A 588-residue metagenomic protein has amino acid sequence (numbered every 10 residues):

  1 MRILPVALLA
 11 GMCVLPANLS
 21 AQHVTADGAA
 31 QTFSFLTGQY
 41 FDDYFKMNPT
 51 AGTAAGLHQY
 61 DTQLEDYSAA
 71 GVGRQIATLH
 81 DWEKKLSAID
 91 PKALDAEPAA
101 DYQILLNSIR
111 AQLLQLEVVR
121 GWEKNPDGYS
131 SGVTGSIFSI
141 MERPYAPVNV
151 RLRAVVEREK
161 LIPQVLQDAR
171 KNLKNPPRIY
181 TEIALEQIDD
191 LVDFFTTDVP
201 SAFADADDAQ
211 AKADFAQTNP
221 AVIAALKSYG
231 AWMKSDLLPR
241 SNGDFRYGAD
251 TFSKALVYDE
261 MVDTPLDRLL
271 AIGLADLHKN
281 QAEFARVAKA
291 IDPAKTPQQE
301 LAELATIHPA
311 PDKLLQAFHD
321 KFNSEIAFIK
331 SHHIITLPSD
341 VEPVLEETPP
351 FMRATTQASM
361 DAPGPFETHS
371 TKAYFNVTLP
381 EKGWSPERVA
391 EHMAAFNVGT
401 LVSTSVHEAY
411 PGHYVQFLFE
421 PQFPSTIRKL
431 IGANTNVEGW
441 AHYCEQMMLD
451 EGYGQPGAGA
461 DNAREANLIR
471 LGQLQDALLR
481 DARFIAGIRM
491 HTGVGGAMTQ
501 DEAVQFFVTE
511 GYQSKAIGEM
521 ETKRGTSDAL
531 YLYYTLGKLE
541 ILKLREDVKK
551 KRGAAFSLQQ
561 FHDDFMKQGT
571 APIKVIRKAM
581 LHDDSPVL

Functional and structural regions predicted by a protein language model:
P5-P16: Bacterial N-terminal signal peptides
P16-Q22: Signal peptide processing junction and immediate N-terminal pro/mature segment of secreted/exported proteins
Q22-L588: N-terminal maturation segment of proteins
